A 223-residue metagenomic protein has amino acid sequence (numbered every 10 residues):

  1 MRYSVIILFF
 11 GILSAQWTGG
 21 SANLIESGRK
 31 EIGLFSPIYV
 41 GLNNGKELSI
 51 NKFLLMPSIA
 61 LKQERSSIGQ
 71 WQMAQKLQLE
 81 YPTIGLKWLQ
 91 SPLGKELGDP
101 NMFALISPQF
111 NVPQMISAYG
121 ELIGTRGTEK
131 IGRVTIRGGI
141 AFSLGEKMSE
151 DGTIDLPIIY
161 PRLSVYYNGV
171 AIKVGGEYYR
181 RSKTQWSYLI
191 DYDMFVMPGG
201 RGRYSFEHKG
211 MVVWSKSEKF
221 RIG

Functional and structural regions predicted by a protein language model:
Y3-L13: Sec-dependent N-terminal signal peptides
Q16-A22: Cleaved targeting-peptide boundary
N23-L24, R29-L55, L61, R65 (+7 more regions): Transmembrane beta-strand segments that form the barrel wall of outer-membrane beta-barrel proteins
K52-M148: Gram-negative (and chloroplast) outer-membrane scaffold detector with strong preference for beta-barrel transmembrane
N101-A104, P113-G223: Outer-membrane beta-barrel transmembrane domain signature
